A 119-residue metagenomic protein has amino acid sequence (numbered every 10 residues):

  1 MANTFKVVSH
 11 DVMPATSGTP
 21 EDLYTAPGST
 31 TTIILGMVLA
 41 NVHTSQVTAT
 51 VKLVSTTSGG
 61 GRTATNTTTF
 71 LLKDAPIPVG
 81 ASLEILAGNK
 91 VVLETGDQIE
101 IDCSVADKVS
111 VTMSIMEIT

Functional and structural regions predicted by a protein language model:
M1-T32, T95-G96, D102-T119: C-terminal interaction-tip segments
T32-I34, Q46: Short gly/pro-enriched beta-turn/loop segments at secondary-structure junctions
L39-T44, S104-A106: Short solvent-exposed strand-capping/beta-turn motif centered on an Asx-Ser/Thr pair
V42-S45, T56-S58: Acidic glycine-/aspartate-rich tracts in secreted/extracellular proteins
T50-V54, T112-S114: Beta-strand signatures of extracellular beta-sandwich domains
V54-G59, I118-T119: Short edge-strand/loop segments of extracellular domains
T57-Q98: Intrinsically disordered, low-complexity Pro/Gly/Ser/Thr-rich segments with frequent PxxP/GP/PP motifs and embedded
